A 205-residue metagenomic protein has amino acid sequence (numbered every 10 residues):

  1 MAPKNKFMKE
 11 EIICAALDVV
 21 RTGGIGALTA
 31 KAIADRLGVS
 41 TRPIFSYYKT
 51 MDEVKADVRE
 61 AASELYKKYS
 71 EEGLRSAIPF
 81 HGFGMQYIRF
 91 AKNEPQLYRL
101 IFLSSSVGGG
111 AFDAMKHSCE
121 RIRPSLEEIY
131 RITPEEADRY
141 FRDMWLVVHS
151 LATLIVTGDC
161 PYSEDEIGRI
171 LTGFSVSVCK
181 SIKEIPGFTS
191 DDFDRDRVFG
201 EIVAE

Functional and structural regions predicted by a protein language model:
E11, A15, V19-E53, D57: Helix-turn-helix
C14, A77-Q96, D138, R142 (+2 more regions): Amphipathic alpha-helical segments that line or abut small-molecule/effector binding pockets and mediate allosteric
V20, E53-A62, I101, S105 (+1 more regions): Alpha-helical DNA-contacting segments of helix-turn-helix folds
A56-G82, E120-I129: Amphipathic alpha-helical linker/stalk segments
F80-L103, G110-K116, W145-A152: Helical hydrophobic small-molecule/effector-binding pocket
S106-R131, D138-D143, R169-K180: Amphipathic alpha-helical packing segments from all-alpha helical-bundle domains
P124-E128, P161-E205: C-terminal peripheral helix-coil segments that are non-catalytic and often amphipathic
